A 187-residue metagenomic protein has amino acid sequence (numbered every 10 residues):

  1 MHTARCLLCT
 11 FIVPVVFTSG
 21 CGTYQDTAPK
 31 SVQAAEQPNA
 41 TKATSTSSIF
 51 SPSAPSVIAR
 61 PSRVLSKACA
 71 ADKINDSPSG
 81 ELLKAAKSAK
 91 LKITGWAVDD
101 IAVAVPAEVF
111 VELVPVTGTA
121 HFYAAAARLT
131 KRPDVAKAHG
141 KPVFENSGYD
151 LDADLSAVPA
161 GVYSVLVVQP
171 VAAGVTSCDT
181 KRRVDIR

Functional and structural regions predicted by a protein language model:
M1-T10: Bacterial N-terminal signal peptides that target proteins for export
F17-G20: C-terminal motif of bacterial Sec signal peptides marking the signal peptidase cleavage site
T23-Y24, P29-R187: Basic, ligand-binding patches in group-transfer machinery, especially extracytoplasmic/periplasmic segments
